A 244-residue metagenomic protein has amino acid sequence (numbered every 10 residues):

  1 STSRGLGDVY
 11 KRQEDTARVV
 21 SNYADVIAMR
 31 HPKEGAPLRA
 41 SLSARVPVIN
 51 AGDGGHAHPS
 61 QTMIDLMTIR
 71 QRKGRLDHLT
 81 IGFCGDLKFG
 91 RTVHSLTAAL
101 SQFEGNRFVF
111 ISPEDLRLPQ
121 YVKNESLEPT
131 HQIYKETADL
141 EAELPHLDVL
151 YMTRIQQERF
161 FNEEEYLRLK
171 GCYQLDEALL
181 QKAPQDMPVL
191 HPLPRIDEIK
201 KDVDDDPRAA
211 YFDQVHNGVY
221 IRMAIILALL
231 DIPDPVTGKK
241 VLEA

Functional and structural regions predicted by a protein language model:
S1-Y10: Single conserved hydrophobic/aromatic residue that forms the stacking wall/gate of nucleotide- or nucleobase-binding
S3, S21, S41, A142-P145 (+1 more regions): A short, aliphatic-rich alpha-helical micro-motif
R18-V20, D25-A99, H191: Anion-binding alpha/beta catalytic cores of soluble intermediary-metabolism enzymes, centered on
V46, E104-N106, K182-P188: A short helix->loop->beta-strand "cap" motif at the edges of active sites that frequently abuts
G52-A57, P113-D115, Q214-G218: Short, acidic/turn-prone active-site loops that include or flank metal/cofactor- and phosphate-binding residues
Q71-M152: Glycine-rich phosphate/diphosphate-binding loop of Rossmann-like nucleotide-binding domains
S126-V203, R208-A209: Rossmann-like adenosine-cofactor binding region
D186-M187, P192-A244: Adenosine-phosphate binding glycine-rich loop
